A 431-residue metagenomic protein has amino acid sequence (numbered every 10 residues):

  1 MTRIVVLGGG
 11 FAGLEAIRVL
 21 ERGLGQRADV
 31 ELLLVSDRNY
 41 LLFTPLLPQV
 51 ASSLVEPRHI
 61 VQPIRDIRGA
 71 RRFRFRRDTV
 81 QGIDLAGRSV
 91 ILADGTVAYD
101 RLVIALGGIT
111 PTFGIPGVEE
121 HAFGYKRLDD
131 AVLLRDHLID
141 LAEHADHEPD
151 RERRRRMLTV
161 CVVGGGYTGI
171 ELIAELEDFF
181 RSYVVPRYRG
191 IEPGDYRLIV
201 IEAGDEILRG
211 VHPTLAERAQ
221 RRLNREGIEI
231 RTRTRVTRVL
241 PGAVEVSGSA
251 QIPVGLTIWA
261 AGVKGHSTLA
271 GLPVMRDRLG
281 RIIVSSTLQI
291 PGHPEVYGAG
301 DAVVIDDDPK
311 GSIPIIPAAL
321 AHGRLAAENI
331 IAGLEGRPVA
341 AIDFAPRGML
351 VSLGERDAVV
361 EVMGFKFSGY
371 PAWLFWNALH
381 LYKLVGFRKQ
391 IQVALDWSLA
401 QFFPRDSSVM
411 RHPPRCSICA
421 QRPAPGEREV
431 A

Functional and structural regions predicted by a protein language model:
M1-R77, Q81, I170-V211, I258 (+1 more regions): Beta1-alpha1 glycine-rich phosphate/pyrophosphate-binding loop at the start of Rossmann-like nucleotide-binding domains
V5, F73-C161, F179, I258: FAD-binding core/adjacent interface of flavoenzyme oxidoreductases
A12, G107-T110, I173, V263-G265: Short glycine-rich anion-binding loops that position phosphate/pyrophosphate groups of nucleotides and phosphorylated
R27, G95-A98, S249-P253: Glycine-rich phosphate-binding loop signature in dinucleotide/nucleotide-binding domains
E31, R74-G82, E177-S286, I290-G292 (+1 more regions): A Rossmann-like FAD-binding core segment of flavoenzymes
E120-D150, G242-E245, Q251-A321, E328: FAD-site-proximal beta/loop scaffold in flavoenzymes
H322, A327-A431: C-terminal, flexible cofactor-proximal segment of oxidoreductases
